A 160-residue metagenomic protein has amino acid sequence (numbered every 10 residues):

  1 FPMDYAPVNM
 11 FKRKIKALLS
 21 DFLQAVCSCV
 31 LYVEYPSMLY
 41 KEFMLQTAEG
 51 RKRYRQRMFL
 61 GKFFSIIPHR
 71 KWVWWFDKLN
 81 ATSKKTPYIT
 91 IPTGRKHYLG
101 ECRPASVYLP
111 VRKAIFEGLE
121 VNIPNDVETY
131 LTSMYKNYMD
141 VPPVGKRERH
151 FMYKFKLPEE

Functional and structural regions predicted by a protein language model:
F1-E160: The feature captures the alpha-helical scaffold/lid subdomain characteristic of nucleotidyltransferase
